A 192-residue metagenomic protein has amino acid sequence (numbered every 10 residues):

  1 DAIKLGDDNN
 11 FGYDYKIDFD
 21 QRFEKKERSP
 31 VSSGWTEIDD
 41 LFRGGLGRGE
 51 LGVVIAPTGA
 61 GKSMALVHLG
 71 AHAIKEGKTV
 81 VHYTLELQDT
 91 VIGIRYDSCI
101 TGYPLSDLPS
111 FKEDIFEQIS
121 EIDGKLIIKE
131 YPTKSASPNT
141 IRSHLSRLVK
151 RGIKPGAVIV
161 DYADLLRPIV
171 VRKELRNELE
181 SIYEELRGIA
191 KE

Functional and structural regions predicted by a protein language model:
L5-Y103, L126-I127: The Walker A/P-loop phosphate-binding site
L46, I74, V149, A190-K191: Conserved ATPase "switch" residues in P-loop NTPase domains
H72-K154, P168: Cytosolic-facing regulatory segments adjacent to core modules
I159: Walker B beta-strand of ABC/ABC-like P-loop ATPase nucleotide-binding domains, specifically the conserved hydrophobic
Y162: Walker B catalytic acidic pair
L165: Active-site environment of non-heme Fe oxygenases that use a 2-His-1-carboxylate facial triad
I169-N177: Catalytic palm subdomain of template-directed nucleic-acid polymerases, centered on the conserved carboxylate motif
E178-E192: Substrate-engagement module of ASCE P-loop NTPases
